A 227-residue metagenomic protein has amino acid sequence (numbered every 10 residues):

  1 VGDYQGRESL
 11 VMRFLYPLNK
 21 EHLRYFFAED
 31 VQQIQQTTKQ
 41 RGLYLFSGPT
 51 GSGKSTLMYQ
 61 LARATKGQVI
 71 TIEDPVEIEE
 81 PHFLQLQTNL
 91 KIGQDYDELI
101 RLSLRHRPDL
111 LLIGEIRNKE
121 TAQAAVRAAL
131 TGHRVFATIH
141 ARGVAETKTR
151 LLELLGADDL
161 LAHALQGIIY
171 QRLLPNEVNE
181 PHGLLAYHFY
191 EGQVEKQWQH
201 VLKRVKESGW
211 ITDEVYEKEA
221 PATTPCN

Functional and structural regions predicted by a protein language model:
V1-N227: Short, flexible helix-loop junctions that flank or precede catalytic/ligand sites
